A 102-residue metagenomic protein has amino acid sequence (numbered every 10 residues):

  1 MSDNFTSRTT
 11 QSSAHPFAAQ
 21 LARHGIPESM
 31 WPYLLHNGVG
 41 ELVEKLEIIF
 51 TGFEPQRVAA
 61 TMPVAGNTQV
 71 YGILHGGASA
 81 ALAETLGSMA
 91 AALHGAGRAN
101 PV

Functional and structural regions predicted by a protein language model:
M1-V102: Terminal targeting signals and extreme-terminal segments of soluble enzymes
